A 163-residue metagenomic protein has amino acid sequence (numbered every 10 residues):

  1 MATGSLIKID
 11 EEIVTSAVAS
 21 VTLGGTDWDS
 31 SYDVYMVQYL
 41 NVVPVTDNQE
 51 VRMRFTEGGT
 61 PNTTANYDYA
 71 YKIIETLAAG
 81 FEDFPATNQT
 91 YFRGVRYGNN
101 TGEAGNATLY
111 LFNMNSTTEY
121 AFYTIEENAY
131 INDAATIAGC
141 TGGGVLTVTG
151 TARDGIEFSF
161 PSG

Functional and structural regions predicted by a protein language model:
A2-G163: Surface-exposed molecular-recognition determinants
